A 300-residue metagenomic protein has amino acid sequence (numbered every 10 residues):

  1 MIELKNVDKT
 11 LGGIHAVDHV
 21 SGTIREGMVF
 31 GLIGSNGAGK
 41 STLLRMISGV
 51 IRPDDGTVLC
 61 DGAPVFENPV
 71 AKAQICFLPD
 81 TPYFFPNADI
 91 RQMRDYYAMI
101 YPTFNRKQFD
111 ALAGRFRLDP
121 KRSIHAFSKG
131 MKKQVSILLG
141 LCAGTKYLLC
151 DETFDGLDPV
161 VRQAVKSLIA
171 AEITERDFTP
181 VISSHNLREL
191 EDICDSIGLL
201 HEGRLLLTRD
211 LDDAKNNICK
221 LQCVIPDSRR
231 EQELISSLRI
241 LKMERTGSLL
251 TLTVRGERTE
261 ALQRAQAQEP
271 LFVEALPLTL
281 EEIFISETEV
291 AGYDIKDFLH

Functional and structural regions predicted by a protein language model:
I2-L4, K9-D195, L199-H201: ABC transporter nucleotide-binding domains
A16, C194, L200-R204, E274-L276 (+1 more regions): Amphipathic, soluble alpha/beta structural segments
G34, A73, E191, K215 (+3 more regions): Alpha-helix boundary recognition
N68, L190, L207, T259-L262 (+1 more regions): Short, well-ordered alpha-helical microsegments
D89, D210, L276-T279: Short loop/turn segments at beta->alpha junctions
A98, P102, R117, L211 (+2 more regions): A generic structural signal for secondary-structure junctions that act as hinges or helix/strand caps at the edges
V165-G256: ABC transporter nucleotide-binding domain
C219-I295, H300: Short, charged/small-residue-rich alpha-helical element at the C-terminal edge of ABC transporter nucleotide-binding
